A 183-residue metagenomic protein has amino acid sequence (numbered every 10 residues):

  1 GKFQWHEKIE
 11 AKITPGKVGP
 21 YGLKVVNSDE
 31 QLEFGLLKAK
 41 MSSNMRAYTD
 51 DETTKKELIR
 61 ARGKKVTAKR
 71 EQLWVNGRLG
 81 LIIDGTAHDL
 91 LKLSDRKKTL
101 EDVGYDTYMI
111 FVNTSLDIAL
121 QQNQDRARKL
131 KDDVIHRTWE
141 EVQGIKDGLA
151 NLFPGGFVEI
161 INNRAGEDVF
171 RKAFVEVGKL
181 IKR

Functional and structural regions predicted by a protein language model:
G1: ATP-binding Walker
Q4-L79, L91: Conserved substrate/cofactor phosphate-moiety recognition/catalytic segment in nucleotide-dependent phosphotransferases
K8, K12-I13, E101, D106-Y108 (+2 more regions): Compositionally biased low-complexity segments enriched in polar/charged residues
K12, P20, L116-R183: Conserved GTP-binding G-domain of TRAFAC-class P-loop NTPases and closely related GTPase folds
L23, L81, T107, G155-V158: Hydrophobic anchor at the start of a short beta-strand that flanks the dinucleotide cofactor-binding loop
E30-E33, H88-D89, N113-I118, A165-E167: Conserved nucleotide-binding/hydrolysis micro-motifs of P-loop NTPases
D84-H88, E101-N123: Conserved phosphate-donor/acceptor-positioning beta-strand/loop module used by diverse small-molecule
L91-E101: Amphipathic helical hotspot of TIR/SEFIR-family domains
